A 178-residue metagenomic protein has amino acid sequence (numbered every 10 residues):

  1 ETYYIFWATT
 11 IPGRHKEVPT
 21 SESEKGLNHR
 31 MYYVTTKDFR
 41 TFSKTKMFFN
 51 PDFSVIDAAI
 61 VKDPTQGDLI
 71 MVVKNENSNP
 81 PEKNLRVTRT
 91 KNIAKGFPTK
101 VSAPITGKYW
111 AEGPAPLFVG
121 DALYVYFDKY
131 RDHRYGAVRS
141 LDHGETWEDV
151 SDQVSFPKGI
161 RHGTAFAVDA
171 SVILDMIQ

Functional and structural regions predicted by a protein language model:
E1-W110, F118-Q178: Beta-rich carbohydrate-recognition and catalytic domains
